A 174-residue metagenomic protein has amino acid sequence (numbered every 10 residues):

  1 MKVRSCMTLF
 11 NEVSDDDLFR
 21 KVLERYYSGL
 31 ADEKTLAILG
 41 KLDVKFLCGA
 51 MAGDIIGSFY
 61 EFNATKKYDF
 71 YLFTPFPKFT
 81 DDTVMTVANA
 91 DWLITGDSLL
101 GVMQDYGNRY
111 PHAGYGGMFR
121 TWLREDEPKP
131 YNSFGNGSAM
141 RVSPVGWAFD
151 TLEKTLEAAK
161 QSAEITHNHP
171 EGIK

Functional and structural regions predicted by a protein language model:
M1-K174: Structured, active/binding-site neighborhoods that engage oxygen-rich ligands
